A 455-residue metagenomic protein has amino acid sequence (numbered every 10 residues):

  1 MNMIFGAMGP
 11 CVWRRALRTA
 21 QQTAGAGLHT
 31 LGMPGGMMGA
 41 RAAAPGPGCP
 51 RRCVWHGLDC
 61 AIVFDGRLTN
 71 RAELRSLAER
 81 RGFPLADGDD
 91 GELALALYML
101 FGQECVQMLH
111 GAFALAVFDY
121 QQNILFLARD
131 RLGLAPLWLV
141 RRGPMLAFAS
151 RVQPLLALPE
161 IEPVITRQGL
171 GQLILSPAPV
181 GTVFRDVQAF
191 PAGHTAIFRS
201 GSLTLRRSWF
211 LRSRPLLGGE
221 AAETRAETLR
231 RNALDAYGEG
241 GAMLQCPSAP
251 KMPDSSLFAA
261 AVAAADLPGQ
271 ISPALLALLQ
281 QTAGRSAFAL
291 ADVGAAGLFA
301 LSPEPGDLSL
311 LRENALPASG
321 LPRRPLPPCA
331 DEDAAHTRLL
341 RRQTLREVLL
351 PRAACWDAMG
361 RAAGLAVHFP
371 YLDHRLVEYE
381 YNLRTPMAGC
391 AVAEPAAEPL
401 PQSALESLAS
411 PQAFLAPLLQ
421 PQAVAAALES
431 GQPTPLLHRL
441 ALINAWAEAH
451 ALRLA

Functional and structural regions predicted by a protein language model:
M1-A264, A441: Cysteine-centered catalytic environments shared across enzyme families
M1-I4, L28, D186-P191, G284 (+1 more regions): Adenosyl-5′-phosphate
G48, A112, S272-L275, L350-A354: Short, motif-level signal for alpha-helix interfacial/capping segments enriched in acidic residues and aromatics/proline
D90-E92, H110-A112, R167, I271-L276 (+3 more regions): Conserved glycosyltransferase catalytic-site signature
A178, R225-G241, Q245, L278-R285 (+2 more regions): Phosphate/ATP-binding catalytic cores across multiple sugar-kinase/actin-like superfamilies, primarily ASKHA
T228-L229, Q270-A274, L340, T344: Soluble or luminal CAZymes and related metallo-dependent hydrolases
M243-L278, A296-L311, D331-A335, N382: ATP-dependent adenylate-handling ligase core
A291-G294: Extended catalytic-interface subdomain
